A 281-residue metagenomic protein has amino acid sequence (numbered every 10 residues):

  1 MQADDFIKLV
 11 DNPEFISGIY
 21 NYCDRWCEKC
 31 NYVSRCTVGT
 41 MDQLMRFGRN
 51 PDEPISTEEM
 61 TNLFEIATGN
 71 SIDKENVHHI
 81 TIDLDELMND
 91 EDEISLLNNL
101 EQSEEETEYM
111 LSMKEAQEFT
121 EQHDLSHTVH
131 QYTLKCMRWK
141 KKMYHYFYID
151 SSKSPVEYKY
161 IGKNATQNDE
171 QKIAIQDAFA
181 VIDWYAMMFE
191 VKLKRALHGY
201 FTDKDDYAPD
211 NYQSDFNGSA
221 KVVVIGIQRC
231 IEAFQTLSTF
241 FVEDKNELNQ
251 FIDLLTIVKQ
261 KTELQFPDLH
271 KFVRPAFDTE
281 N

Functional and structural regions predicted by a protein language model:
M1-I80: N-terminal cysteine/histidine-rich coordination modules
A3-F6, T40, E59-S71, E75-N76 (+7 more regions): Generic structural signal of hydrophobic/aromatic residues within well-ordered alpha-helices of folded domains
N12, N21, N31, N50 (+11 more regions): Detector for Asparagine
C27, N31-V33, E86-M88, E93 (+1 more regions): Low-complexity, compositionally biased segments
M45-R46, I55-V129, Y146: Metal-dependent nuclease catalytic cores that hydrolyze phosphodiester bonds in DNA/RNA, characterized by
L96-N281: Hydrophobic, aromatic-lined core segments that form the binding pocket/scaffold for planar heteroaromatic ligands
